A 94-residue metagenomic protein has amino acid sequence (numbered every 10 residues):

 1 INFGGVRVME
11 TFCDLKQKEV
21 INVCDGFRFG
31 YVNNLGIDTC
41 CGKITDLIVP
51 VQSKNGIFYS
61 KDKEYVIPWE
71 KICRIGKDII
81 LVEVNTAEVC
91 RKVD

Functional and structural regions predicted by a protein language model:
I1-D94: Peripheral interaction segments used for macromolecular assembly
